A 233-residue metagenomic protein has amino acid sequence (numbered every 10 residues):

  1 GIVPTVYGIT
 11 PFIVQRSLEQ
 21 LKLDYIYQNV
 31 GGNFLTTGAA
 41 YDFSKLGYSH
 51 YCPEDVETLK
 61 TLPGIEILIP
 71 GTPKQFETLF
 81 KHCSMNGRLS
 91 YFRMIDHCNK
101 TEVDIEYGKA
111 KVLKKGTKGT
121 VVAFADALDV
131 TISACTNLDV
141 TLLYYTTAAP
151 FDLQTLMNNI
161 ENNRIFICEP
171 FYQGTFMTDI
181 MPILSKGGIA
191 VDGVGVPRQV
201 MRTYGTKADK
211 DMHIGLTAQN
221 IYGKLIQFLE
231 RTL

Functional and structural regions predicted by a protein language model:
I2-T120, I183: Conserved thiamine diphosphate
F43, I95-L233: Thiamine diphosphate
